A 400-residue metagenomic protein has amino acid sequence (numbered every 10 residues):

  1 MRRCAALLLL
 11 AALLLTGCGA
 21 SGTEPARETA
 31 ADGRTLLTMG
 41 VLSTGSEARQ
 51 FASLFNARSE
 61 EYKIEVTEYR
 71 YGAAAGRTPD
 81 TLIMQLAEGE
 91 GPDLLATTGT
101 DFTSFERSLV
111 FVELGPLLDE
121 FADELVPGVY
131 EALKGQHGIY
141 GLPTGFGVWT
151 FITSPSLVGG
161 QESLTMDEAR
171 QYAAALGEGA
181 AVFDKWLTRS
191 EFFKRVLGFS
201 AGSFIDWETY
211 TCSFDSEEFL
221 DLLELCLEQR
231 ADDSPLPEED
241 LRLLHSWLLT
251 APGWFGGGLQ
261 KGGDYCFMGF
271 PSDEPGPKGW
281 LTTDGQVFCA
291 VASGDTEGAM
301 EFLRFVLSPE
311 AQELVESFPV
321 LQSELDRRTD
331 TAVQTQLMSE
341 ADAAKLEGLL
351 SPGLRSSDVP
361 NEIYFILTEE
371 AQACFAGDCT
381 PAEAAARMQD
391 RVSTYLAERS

Functional and structural regions predicted by a protein language model:
A31-T44, Y62-Y69, L94, Y140: Short, well-ordered beta-strand elements
S43-K63, T67, T103, L367: Short, polar/charged alpha-helical segment
E61-L125, R242, L259-Q260: Extracytoplasmic "Venus flytrap"/periplasmic binding protein-like
T97-T150, D264-F270: Hinge/lid segment of periplasmic solute-binding proteins
G115, L133-P235, E297, T380-E383 (+1 more regions): Helix-loop-helix "hinge/cap" segment bordering the ligand-binding cleft or interdomain interface
F151-S156, T282-E297, L314-S317, E324-L325: A bilobed periplasmic-binding-protein/Venus flytrap-type ligand-binding module shared by bacterial periplasmic
E224-G298: Extracytoplasmic/periplasmic substrate-binding proteins
E316-E369, A373: Long, aromatic- and glycine/proline-rich binding clefts that accommodate carbohydrate-like moieties
